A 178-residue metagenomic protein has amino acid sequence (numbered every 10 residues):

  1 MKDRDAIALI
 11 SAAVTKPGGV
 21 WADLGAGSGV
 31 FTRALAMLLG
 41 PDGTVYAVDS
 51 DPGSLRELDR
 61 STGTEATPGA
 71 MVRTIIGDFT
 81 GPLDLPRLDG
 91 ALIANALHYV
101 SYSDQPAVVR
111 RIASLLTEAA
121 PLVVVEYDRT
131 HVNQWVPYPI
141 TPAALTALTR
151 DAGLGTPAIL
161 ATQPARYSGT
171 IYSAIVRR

Functional and structural regions predicted by a protein language model:
M1-G19, A34: Conserved alpha-helix/loop element of class I SAM-dependent methyltransferases that forms part of the SAM/SAH-binding
A22, S28, R33-G81: Class I SAM-dependent methyltransferase SAM/SAH-binding core
T80-A91: A short acidic, Gly/Pro-enriched loop at the edge of an enzyme's catalytic core that lines a small-molecule cofactor
D89-S103: A short SAM/SAH-binding and catalytic strip from SAM-dependent methyltransferases
P106-E118: A short glycine-rich, Lys/Arg-flanked "PGG" loop and its adjoining helix->strand segment in the class I
A119-Y127: Conserved beta-strand signature within the Rossmann-like core of class I S-adenosyl-L-methionine
T130-A144: Acceptor-substrate binding/catalytic loop of class I
A161-R178: Core SAM-dependent methyltransferase catalytic element
